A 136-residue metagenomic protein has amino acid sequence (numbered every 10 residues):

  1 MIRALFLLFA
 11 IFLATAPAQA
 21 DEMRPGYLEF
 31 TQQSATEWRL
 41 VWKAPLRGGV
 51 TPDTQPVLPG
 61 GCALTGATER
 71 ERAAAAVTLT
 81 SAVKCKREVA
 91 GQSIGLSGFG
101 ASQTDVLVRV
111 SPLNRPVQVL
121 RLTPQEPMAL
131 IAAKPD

Functional and structural regions predicted by a protein language model:
A4-A14: Bacterial N-terminal signal peptides
Q19-D136: Histidine-/acidic- and/or cysteine-rich, low-complexity loops and terminal segments associated with membrane
